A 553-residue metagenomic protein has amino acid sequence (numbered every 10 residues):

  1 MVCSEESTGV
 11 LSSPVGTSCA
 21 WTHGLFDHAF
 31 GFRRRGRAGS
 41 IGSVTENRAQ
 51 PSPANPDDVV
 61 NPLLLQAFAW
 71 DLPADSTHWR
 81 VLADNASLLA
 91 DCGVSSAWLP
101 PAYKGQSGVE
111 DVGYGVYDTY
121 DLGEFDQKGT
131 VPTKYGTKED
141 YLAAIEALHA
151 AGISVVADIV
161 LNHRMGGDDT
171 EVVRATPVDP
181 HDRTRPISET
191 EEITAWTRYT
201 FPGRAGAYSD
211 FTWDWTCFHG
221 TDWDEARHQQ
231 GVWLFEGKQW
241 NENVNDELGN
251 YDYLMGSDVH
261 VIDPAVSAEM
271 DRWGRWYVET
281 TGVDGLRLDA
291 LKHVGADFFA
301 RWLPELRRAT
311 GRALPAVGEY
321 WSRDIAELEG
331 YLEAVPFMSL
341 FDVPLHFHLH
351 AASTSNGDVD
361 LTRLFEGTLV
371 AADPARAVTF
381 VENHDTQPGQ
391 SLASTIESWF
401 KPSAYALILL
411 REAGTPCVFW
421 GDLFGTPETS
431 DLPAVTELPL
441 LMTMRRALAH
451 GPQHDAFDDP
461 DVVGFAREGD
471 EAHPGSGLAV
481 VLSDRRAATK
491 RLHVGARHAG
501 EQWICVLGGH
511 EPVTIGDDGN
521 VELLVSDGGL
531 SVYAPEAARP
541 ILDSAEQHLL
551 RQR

Functional and structural regions predicted by a protein language model:
S7-G9, W21: Compositionally biased low-complexity segments enriched in histidine and/or tyrosine
T45-P62, V81-S95, P101-Y103, G108-G123 (+5 more regions): Active-site-proximal helices and loops of the catalytic beta/alpha 8
P51-S76, L254-S257: Boundary/entry segment of secreted carbohydrate-active catalytic domains
T119-F125, T130-D140, V160: Substrate-binding cleft of extracellular glycoside hydrolase catalytic domains
T212-D263: Long, low-complexity, polar/charged, intrinsically disordered or flexibly structured peripheral segments
V261-W273: Alpha-helical scaffold elements lining the catalytic groove of polysaccharide deacetylases
